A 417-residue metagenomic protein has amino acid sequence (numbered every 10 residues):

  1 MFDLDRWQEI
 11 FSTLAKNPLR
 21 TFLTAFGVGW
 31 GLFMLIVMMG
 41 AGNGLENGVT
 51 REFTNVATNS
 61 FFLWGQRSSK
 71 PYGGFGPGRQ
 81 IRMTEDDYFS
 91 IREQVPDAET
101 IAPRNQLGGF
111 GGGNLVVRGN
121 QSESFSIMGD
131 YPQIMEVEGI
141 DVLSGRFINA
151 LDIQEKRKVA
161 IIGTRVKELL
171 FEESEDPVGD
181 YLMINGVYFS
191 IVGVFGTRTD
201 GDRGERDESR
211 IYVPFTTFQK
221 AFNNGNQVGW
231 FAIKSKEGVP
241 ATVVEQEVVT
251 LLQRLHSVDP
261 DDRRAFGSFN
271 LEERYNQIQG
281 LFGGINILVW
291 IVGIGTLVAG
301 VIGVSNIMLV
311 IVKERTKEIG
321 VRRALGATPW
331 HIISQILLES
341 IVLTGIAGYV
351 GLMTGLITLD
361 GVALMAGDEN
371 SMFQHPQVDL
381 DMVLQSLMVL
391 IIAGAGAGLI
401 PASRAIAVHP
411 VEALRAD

Functional and structural regions predicted by a protein language model:
F2-D5, E314, S403-D417: Short cytosolic juxtamembrane segments of multi-pass membrane proteins
R6-F11, A15, L19, L23-G27 (+4 more regions): Transmembrane alpha-helical interface segments in multi-pass membrane proteins
F11-A15, G42-E46, T50, E272-V289 (+1 more regions): Alpha-helical membrane-interface segments at transmembrane helix boundaries
N43-S126, D130-E136, L151, E168-L169 (+3 more regions): Hydrophobic, regular-secondary-structure patches
S69-P77, G111-G113, D200-E205, H256-R263 (+1 more regions): Short helix-coil transition/hinge motifs at the ends and kinks of transmembrane helices, capturing the brief
M128, Q133-D152, K156-D259: Mid-to-C-terminal secondary-structure elements that act as membrane-proximal/extracytoplasmic interface segments
A232-K234, A241, E247-V248, D259-G293: Peri-transmembrane interface segments
